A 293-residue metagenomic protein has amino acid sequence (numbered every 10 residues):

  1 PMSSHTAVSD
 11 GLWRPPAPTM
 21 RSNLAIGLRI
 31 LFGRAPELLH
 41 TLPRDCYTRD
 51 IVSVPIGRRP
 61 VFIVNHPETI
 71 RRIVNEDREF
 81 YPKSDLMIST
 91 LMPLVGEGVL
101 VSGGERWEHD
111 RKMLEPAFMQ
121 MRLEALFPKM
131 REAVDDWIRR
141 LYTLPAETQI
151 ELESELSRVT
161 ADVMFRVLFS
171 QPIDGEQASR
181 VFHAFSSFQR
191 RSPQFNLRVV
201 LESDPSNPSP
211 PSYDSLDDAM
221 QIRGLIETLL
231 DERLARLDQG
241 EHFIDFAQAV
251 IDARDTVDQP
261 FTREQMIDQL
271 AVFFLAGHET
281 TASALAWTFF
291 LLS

Functional and structural regions predicted by a protein language model:
P1-H109, E124, P128-R140, G175 (+1 more regions): N-terminal membrane-proximal hinge/A-helix region immediately C-terminal to the signal-anchor transmembrane segment
P1-P15, Y81-I88, R106, R122-A284: Cytochrome P450 heme-thiolate monooxygenase catalytic core
V64, A284-S293: Classical protein tyrosine phosphatase
I73, A117, W137-R140, A249 (+1 more regions): Alpha-helical recognition domains of nuclear gene-regulatory proteins
D77-R78, R254, L292: Active-site catalytic pocket residues across diverse enzymes, especially alpha/beta-hydrolases
